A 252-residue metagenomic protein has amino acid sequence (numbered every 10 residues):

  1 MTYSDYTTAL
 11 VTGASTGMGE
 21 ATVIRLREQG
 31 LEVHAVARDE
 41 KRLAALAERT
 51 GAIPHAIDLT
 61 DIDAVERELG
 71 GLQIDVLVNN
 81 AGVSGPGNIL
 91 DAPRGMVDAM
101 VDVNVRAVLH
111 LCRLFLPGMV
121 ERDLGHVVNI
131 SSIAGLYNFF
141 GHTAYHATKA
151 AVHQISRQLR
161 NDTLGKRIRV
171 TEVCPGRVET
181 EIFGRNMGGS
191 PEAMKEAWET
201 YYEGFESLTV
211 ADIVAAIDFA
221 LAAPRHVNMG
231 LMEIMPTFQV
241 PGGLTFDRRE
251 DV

Functional and structural regions predicted by a protein language model:
S15-T16: Conserved glycine-rich cofactor-binding loop
N88-I89, M96-V101: Substrate-binding pocket helix/loop in short-chain dehydrogenase/reductase
L90, F139-T143: Active-site loop immediately N-terminal to the catalytic Tyr-X3-Lys motif of short-chain dehydrogenase/reductase
C112, T148: Active-site helix of classical SDR
S132: Residue(s) in the substrate-gating loop at a strand-loop-helix junction that position the organic substrate next
Y137, Q158-I168: Active-site-adjacent segment of SDR/Rossmann-fold oxidoreductases
E172-V173, E192-G243, D247: C-terminal helical subdomain
